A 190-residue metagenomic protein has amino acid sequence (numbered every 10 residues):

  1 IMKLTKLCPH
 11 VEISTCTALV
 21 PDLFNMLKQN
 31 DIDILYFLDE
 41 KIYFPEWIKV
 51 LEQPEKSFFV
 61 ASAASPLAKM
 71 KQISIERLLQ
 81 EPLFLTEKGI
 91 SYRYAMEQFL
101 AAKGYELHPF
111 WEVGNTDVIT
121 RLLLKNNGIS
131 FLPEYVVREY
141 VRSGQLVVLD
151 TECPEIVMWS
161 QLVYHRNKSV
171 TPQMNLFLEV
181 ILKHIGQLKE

Functional and structural regions predicted by a protein language model:
I1-P9, E76, R93-E106: Ligand-binding cleft/hinge of the Venus flytrap
I1-Y43, V113: Central regulatory/effector-binding core of bacterial HTH transcription factors
M26-K28, L78, R121-N127, L162: Hydrophobic residues within well-ordered alpha-helices
L38-E46, Y94, Q98, A102 (+1 more regions): A ligand-binding cleft/hinge motif common to bilobed small-molecule-binding domains
E46-S57, A61-L83: Flexible hinge/capping segments at coil-to-helix
I48-F58, S143-I156: Short beta-strand->loop
P82-K103, V170-M174, L178-E179, L188: Secondary-structure junction motif
V147-K189: A late-sequence structural motif
